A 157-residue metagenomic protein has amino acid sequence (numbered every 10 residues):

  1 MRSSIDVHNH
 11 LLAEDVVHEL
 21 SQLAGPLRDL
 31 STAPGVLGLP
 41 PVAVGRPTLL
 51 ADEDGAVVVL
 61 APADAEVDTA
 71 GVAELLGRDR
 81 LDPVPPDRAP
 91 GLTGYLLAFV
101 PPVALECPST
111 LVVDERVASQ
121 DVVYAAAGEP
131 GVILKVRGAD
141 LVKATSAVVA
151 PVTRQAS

Functional and structural regions predicted by a protein language model:
M1-S157: Extended, low-hydrophobicity, polar/charged segments
